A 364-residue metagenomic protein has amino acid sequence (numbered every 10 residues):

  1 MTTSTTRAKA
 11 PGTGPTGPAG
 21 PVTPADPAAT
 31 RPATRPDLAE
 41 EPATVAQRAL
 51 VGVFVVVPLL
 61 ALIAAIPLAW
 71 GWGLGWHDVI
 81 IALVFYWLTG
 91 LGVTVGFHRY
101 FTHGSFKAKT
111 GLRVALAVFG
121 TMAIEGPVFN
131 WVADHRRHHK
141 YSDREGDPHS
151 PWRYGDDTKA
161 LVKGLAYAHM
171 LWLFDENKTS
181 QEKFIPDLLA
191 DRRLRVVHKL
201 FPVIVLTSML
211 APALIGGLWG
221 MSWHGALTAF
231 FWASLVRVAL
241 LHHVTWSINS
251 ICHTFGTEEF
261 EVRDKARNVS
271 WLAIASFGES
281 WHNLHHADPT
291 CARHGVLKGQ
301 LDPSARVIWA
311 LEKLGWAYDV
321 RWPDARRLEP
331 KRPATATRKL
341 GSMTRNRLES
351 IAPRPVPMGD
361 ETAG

Functional and structural regions predicted by a protein language model:
M1-W246, C291-G364: Non-catalytic, topology-defining segments of multipass membrane proteins
R99, S250, T254, H286: Catalytic glutamate of the conserved HExxH
I185-R193, F255-W281, A287-D288: Active-site-proximal inter-transmembrane loops
L241-E259: C-terminal accessory segments of proteins
